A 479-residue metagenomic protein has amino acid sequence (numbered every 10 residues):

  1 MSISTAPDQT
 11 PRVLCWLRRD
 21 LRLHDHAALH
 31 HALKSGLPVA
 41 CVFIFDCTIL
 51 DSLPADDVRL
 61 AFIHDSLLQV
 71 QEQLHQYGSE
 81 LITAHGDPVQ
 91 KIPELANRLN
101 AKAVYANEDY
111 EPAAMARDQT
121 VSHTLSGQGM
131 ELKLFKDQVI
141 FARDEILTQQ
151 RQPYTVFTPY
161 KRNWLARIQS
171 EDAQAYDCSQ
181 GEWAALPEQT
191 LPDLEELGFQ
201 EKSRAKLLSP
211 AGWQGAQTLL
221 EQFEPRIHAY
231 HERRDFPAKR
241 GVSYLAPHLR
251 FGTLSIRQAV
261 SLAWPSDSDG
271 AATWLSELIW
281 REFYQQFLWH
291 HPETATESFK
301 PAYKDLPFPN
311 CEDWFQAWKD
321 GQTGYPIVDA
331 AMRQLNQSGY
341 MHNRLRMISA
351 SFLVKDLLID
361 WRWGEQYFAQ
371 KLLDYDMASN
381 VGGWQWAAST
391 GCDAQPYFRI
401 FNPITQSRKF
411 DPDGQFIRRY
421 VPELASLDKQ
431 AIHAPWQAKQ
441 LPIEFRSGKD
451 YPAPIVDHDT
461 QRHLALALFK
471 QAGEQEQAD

Functional and structural regions predicted by a protein language model:
M1-D172, G270, S379, H463 (+2 more regions): Trp/Phe/Arg-rich N-terminal binding region typifying the photolyase-homology
H30, E94, Q214, D329 (+2 more regions): A broad detector of short, well-ordered amphipathic alpha-helices that serve as recognition/interaction surfaces
R59, I63, G324, P454 (+1 more regions): Residue-level preference for long, well-ordered alpha-helices that form the structural scaffold of enzyme catalytic
M130, R151-Y303, F410-D411, Q415-D479: Glycine/tryptophan-enriched, flexible segments
R240-K429: Active-site-proximal binding-pocket segments
